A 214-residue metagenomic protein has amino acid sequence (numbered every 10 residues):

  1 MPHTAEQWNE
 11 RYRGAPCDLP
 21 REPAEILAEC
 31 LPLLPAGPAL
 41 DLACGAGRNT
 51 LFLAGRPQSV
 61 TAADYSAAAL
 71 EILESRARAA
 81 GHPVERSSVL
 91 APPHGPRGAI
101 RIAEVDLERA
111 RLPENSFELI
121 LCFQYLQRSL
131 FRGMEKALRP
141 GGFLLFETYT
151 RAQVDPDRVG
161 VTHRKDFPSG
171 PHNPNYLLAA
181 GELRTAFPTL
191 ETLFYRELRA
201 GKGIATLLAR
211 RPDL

Functional and structural regions predicted by a protein language model:
M1-L34: Conserved class I S-adenosyl-L-methionine
A36-G45: Conserved class I S-adenosyl-L-methionine
S59-D64: Conserved SAM-binding motif I beta-strand of class I
S66-A68: Conserved SAM/SAH-binding beta-strand->alpha-helix loop
H82-V89, G95-L107: Conserved SAM-binding strand-loop segment of SAM-dependent methyltransferases
A110-L119: A short acidic, Gly/Pro-enriched loop at the edge of an enzyme's catalytic core that lines a small-molecule cofactor
L126-E135: A short, conserved alpha-helix within the catalytic core of class I
G142-Y149: Conserved beta-strand signature within the Rossmann-like core of class I S-adenosyl-L-methionine
